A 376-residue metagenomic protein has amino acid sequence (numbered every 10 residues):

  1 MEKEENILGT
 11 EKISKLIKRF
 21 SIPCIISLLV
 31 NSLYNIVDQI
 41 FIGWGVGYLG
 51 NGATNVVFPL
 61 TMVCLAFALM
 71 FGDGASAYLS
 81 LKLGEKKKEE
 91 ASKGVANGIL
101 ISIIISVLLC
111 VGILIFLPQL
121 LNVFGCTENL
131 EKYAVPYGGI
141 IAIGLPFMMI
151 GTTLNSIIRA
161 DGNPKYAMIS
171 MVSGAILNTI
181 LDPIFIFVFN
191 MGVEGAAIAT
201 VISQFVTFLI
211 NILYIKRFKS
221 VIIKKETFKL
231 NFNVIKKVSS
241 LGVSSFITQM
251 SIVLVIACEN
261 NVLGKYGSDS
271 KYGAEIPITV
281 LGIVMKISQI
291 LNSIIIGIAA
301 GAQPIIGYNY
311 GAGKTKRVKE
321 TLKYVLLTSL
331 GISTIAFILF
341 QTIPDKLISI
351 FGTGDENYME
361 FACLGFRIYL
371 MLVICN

Functional and structural regions predicted by a protein language model:
M1-S21, T200, N211-I252: Interhelical loop/hinge segments that connect adjacent transmembrane helices in multipass membrane
G9, A175-F208, A274, D345: Membrane-interface helix-loop junctions in multi-pass transport and translocation proteins
K15-S76, S244-K265: Signature of the first transmembrane helix
L33-N51, L121-E128, I184-M191, V253-I283 (+2 more regions): Helix-terminus/linker motif at the lipid-water interface of multi-pass membrane proteins
N51-V111, M148-A167, N260, V280-P344 (+1 more regions): Small-residue-rich hydrophobic transmembrane alpha-helices
G72, I141-R159, A167-A175, A196-N211 (+2 more regions): Short runs within selected transmembrane alpha-helices of multi-pass transporters and secretion channels
L108-G139, I335-C363: Short membrane-interface helical motifs at transmembrane helix boundaries in multi-pass membrane transporters
E128-G151, I283, E356-N376: Alpha-helical transmembrane segments of multi-pass membrane proteins
